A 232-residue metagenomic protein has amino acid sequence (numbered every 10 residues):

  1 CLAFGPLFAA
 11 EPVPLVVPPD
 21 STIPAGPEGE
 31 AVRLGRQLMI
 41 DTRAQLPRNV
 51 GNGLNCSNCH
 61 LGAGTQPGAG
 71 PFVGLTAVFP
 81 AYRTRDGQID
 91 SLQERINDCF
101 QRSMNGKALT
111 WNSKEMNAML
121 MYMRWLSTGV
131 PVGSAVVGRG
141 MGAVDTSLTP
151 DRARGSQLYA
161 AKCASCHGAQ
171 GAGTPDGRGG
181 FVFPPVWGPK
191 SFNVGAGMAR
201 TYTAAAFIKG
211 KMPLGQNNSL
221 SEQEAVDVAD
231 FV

Functional and structural regions predicted by a protein language model:
L7-A9: Boundary at the C-terminal end of the N-terminal hydrophobic targeting segment
V13-R48, W125-A160, T174-P175, Q216: Electrostatic cytochrome c docking/interface patches
P27-L34, L38-M39, Q66-L109, M119 (+1 more regions): Extracytoplasmic electron-transfer domains, predominantly the class I c-type cytochrome c fold
G35, G53-A63, M119, G155-G171 (+2 more regions): The canonical Cys-X-X-Cys-His
D41-Q45, G62, R102, L126-G129 (+3 more regions): Generic structural signal for alpha-helix termini and adjacent loop/cap motifs
R43-P71: Gly/lys/ser-thr-rich phosphate-binding loops in alpha/beta enzymes that coordinate phosphoanhydride or phosphate groups
L92-Q93, M123-V136, K162, H167-Q170 (+2 more regions): A structural motif
